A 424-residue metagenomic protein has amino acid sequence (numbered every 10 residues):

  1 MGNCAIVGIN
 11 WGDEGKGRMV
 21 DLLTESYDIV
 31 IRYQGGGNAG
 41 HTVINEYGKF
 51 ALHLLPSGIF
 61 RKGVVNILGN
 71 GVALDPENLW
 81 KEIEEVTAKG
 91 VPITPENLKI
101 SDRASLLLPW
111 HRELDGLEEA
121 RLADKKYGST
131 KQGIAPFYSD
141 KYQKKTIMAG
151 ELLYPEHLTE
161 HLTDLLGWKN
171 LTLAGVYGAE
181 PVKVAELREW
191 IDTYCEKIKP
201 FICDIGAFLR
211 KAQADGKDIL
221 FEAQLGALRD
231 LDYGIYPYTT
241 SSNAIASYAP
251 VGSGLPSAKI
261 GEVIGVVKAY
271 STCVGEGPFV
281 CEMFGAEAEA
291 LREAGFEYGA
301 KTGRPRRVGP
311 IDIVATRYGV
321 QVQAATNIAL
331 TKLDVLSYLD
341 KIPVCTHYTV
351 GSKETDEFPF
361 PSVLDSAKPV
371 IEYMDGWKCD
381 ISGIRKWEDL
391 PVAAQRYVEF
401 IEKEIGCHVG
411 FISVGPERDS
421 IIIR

Functional and structural regions predicted by a protein language model:
M1-R424: Non-transmembrane, aqueous-exposed alpha-helical and coiled segments at domain scale
